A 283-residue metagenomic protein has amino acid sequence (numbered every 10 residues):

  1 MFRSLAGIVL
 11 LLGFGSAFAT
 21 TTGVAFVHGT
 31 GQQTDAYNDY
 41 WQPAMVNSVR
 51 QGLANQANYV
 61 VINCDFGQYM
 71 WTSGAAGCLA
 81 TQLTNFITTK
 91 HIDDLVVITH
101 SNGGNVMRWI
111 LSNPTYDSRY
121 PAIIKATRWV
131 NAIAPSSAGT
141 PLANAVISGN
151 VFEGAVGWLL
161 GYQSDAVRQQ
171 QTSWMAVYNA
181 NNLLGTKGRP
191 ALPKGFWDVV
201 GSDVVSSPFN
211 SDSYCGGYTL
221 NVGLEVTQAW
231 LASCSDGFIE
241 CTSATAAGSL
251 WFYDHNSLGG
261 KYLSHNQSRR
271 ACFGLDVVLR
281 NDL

Functional and structural regions predicted by a protein language model:
M1-S4: Positively charged n-region of N-terminal signal peptides that target proteins for export
F14-S16: N-terminal signal peptide c-region/cleavage motif recognized by signal peptidases
T20-L95, S148: Active-site catalytic motif of lipid deacylating hydrolases and related acyltransferases
G23-V27, Y59-I62, V96-I98, V106 (+4 more regions): Structural recognition of the beta-strand scaffold that forms the well-ordered cores of secreted hydrolase catalytic
T30-Q32, F66-G67, N102-G104, S136-A138 (+2 more regions): Short, solvent-exposed loop/turn segments at secondary-structure junctions
N38-D39, T140-V146, P208-C215: Short aromatic-enriched loop/helix-cap "lid" or pocket-rim segments at secondary-structure transitions that line
A76-N182: Serine-dependent carboxylesterase/thioesterase catalytic core of lipase-like alpha/beta-hydrolase/SGNH enzymes
R189-L283: C-terminal catalytic-base region of ester-bond hydrolases, centering on the histidine of the charge-relay
